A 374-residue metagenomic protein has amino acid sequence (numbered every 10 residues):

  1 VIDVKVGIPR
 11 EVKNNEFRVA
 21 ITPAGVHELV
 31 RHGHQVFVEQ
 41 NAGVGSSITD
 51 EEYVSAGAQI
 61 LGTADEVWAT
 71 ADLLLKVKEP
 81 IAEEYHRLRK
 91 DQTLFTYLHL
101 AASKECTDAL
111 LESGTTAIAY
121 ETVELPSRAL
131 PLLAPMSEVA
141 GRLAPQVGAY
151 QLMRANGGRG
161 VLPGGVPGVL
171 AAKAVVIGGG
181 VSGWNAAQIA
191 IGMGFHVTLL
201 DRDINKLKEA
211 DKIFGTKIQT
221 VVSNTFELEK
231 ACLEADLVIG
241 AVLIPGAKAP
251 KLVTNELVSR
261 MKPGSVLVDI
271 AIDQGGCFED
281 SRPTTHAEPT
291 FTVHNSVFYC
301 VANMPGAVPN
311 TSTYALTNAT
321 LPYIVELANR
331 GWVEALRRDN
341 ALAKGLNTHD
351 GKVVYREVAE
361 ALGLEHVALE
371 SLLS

Functional and structural regions predicted by a protein language model:
I2-K5, E11, P80-K173, V301-N303: Glycine/serine-rich phosphate-binding loop and adjoining beta1-alpha1 elements at the start of nucleotide-handling
I2-S113: An N-terminal-biased, well-structured beta-alpha scaffold segment characteristic of Rossmann-like dinucleotide-binding
P9-I48, A155-G240, T290: Glycine-rich phosphate/diphosphate-binding loop of Rossmann-like nucleotide-binding domains
V36, I60, L94, A117-I118 (+3 more regions): Hydrophobic beta-strand scaffold residues
D72, K78-E79, L98-H99, N224 (+3 more regions): Short glycine-/small-residue-rich Rossmann-like dinucleotide-binding loops
E121-L162, I272, C277-S374: Adenosine-phosphate binding glycine-rich loop
K212-N295: Rossmann-like adenosine-cofactor binding region
